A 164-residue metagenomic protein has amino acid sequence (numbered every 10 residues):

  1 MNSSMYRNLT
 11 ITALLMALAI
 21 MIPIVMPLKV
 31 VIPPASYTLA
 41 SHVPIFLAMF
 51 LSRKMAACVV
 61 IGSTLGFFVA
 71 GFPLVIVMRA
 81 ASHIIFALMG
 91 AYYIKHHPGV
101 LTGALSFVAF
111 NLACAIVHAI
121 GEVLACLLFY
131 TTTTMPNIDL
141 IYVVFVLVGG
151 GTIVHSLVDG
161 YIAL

Functional and structural regions predicted by a protein language model:
M1-L164: Loop-helix junctions at membrane interfaces
